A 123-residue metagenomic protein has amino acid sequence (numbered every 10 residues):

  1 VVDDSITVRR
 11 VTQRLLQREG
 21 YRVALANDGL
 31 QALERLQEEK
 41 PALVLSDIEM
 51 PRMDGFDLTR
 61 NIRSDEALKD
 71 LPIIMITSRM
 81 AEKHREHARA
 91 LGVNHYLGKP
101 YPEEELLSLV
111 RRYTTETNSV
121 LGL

Functional and structural regions predicted by a protein language model:
R10-R14, R18: Charged docking surfaces used in two-component/phosphorelay signaling
G20-N27, R35, L97: Short hydrophobic/Thr-rich beta-strand motif most characteristic of the beta2 strand and flanking loop of CheY-like
E39-L45: Active-site beta3 strand of CheY-like receiver
M50: Receiver (REC) domain active-site loop signature in two-component systems and cognate sites in sensor histidine kinases
Y101-V110: C-terminal output helix
